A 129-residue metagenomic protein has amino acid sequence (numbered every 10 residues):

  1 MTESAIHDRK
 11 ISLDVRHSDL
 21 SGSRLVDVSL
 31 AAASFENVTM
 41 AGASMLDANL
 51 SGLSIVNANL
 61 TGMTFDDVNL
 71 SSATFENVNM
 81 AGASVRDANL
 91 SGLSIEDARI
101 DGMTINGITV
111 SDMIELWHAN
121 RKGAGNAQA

Functional and structural regions predicted by a protein language model:
M1-A119, A124-N126: Tandem repeat scaffolds
A129: Charge-dense polyanion-binding interfaces
